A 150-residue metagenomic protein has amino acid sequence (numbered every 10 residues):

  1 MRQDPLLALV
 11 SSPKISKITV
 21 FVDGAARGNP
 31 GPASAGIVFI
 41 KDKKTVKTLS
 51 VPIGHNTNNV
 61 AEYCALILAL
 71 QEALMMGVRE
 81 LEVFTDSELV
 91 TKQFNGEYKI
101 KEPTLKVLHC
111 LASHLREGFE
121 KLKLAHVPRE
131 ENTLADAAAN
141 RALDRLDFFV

Functional and structural regions predicted by a protein language model:
M1-L9: Short linear clamp-binding motif
A8-V60, E72-R79: RNase H-like nuclease fold core
A25-N29, I67-N140, L146-F149: RNase H catalytic domain
V60, C64-L68: Short amphipathic alpha-helical face segments that pack within enzyme cores and frequently flank/anchor catalytic
